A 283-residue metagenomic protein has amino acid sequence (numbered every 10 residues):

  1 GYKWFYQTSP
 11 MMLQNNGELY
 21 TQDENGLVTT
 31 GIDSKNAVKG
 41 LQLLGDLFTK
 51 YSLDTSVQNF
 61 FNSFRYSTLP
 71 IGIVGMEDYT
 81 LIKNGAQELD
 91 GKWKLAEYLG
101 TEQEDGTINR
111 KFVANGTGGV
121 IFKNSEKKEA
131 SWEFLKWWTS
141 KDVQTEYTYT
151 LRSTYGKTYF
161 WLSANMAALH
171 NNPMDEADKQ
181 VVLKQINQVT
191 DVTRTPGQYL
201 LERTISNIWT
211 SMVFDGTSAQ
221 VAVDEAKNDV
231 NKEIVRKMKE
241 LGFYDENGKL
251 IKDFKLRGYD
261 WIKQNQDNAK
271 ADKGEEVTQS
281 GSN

Functional and structural regions predicted by a protein language model:
G1-T29, L69-I71, F243-G248: Extracytoplasmic/periplasmic solute-binding protein
S9, N15-G17, W93-L95, N115-G119: Small-molecule pocket liners
D23-T55, Y98-T101: Glycine-centered hinge/linker elements that transmit conformational signals in sensory and ligand-binding systems
Q58-G72, N207-F214: Short helices/loops that flank or line small-molecule/ion binding pockets
P70-G75, K94: Paired acidic/hydrophobic, glycine-rich loop segments that form the ligand-binding mouth/hinge of periplasmic-binding
D78-L89, T101-N207, E246, R257-N283: C-terminal lobe and pocket-closing loops of periplasmic/extracytoplasmic Venus-flytrap solute-binding proteins
S211-E225: Short, charged, surface-exposed loops that flank catalytic or proteolytic processing sites
V223-I234: Short amphipathic alpha-helical coiled-coil/interface segments
